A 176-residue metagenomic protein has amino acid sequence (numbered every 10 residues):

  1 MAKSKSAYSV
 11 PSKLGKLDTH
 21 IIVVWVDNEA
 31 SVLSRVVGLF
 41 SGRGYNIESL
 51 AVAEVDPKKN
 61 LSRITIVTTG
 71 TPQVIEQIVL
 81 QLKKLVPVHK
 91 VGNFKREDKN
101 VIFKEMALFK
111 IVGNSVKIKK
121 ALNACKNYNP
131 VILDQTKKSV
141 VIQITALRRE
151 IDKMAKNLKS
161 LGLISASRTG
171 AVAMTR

Functional and structural regions predicted by a protein language model:
M1-S62, T69-R176: Long, contiguous binding/interaction regions
